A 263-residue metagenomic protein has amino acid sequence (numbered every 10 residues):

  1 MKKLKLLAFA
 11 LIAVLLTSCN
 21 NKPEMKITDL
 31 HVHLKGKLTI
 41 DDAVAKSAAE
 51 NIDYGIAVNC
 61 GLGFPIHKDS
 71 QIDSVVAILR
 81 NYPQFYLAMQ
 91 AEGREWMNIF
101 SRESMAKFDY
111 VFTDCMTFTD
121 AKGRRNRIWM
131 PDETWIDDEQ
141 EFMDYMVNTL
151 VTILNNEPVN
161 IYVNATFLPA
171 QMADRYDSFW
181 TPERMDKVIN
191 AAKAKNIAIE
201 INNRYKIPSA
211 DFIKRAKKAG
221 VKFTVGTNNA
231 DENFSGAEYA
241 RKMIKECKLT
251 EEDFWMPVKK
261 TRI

Functional and structural regions predicted by a protein language model:
M1-A8: Bacterial N-terminal signal peptides that target proteins for export
T17-S18: C-terminal motif of bacterial Sec signal peptides marking the signal peptidase cleavage site
K22-K26, Y176-I263: Charged catalytic cores and adjacent phosphate/nucleic-acid-binding surfaces used for phosphate/nucleic-acid chemistry
E24-D144, D231-F234: A metal-dependent hydrolase metal-coordination microenvironment
H31, V111, N164, I199 (+1 more regions): Conserved, mostly hydrophobic/aromatic
A43-S47, Q71-I78, I99, T149 (+3 more regions): A general structural detector for well-ordered alpha-helical segments in enzyme core domains, enriched
K46-S47, E103, I153, A192 (+2 more regions): Generic structural signal for hydrophobic
C115-F118, I128-A219: Domain-core and long-helix interface of multi-subunit machines
